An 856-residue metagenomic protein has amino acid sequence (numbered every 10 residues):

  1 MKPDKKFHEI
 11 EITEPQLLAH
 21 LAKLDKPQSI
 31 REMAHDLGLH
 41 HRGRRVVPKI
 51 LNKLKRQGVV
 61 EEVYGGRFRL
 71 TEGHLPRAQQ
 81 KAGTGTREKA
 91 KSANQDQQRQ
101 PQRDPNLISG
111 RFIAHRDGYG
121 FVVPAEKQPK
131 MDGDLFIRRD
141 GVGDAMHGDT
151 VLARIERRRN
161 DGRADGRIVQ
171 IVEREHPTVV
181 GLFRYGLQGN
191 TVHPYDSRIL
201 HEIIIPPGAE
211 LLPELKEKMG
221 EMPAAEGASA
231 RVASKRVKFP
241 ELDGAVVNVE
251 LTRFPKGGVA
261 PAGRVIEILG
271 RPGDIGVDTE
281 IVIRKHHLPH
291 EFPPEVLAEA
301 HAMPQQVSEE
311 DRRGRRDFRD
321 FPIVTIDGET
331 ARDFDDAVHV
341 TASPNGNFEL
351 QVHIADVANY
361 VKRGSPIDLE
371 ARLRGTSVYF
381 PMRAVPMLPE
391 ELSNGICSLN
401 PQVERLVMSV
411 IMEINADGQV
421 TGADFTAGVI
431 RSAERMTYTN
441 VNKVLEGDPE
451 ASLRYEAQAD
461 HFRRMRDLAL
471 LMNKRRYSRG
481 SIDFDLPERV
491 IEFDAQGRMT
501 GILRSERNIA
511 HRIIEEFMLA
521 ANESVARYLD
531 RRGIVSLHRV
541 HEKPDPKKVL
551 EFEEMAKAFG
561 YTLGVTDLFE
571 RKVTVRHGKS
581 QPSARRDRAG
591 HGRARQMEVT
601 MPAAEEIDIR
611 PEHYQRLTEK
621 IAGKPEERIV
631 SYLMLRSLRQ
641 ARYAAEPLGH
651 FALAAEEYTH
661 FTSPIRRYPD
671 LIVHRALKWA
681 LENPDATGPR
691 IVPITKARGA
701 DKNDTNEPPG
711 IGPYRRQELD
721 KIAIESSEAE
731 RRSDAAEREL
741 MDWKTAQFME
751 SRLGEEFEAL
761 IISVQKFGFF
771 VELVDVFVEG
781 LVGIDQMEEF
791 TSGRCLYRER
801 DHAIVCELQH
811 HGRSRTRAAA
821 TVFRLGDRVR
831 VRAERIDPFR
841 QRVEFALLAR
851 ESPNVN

Functional and structural regions predicted by a protein language model:
M1-Q351, A358-V403, R435, N440-L445 (+5 more regions): Charge-lined substrate channels and their catalytic hotspots, especially those that engage the 3′ end of RNA
D243, N248, R253-G257, R271-P289 (+4 more regions): Electropositive polyanion-binding surfaces
